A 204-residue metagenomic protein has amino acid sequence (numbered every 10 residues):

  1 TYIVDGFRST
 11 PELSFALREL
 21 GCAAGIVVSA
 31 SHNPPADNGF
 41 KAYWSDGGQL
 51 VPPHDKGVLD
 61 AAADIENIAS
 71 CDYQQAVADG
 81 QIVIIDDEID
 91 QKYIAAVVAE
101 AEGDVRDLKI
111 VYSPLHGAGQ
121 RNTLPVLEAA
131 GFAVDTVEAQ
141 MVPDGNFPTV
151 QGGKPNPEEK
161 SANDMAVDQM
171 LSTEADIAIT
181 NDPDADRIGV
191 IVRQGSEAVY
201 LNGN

Functional and structural regions predicted by a protein language model:
T1, K109-I110, A198: Short active-site oxyanion
T1-D37, V126-G189: N-terminal small/polar loop signature for handling phosphorylated ligands or for N-terminal nucleophile
F7-S9, G57, N204: Short alpha-helices
N38-M170: Gly/Ser/Thr-enriched, mixed-charge loops and adjacent short helices that form phosphate/oxyanion-binding elements
S45-G48, D60, E66-N67, V167-N204: Replace "Mg2+/Mn2+-dependent" with "divalent metal-dependent
